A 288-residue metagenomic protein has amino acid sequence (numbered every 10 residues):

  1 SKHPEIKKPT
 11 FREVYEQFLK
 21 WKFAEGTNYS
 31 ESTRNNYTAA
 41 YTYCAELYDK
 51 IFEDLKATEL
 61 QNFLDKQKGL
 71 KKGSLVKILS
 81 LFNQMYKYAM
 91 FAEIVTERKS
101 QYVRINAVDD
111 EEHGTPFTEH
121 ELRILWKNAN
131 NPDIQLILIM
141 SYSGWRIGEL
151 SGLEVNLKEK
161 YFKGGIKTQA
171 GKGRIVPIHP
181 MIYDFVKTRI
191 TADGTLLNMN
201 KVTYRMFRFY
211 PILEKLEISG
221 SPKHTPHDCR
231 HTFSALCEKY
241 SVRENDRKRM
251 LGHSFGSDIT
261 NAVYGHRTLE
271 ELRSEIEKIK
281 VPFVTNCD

Functional and structural regions predicted by a protein language model:
S1-P9, A24-E25: N-terminal helical hairpins
F11, T33, Y37, S74 (+8 more regions): Hydrophobic (often cysteine-bearing) scaffold residues that line and stabilize catalytic clefts of nucleotide/cofactor
R12-L70, M85-M90: Basic/aromatic-enriched alpha-helical hairpins
K72, V76-I78, F91, V95-I147 (+1 more regions): Basic, Lys/Arg- and aromatic-enriched nucleic-acid-binding interface segment
H120-E121, S143, G148, G152-V186: Conserved tyrosine-mediated DNA breakage-rejoining catalytic core shared by Y-recombinases
K127, S143, V176, I190-T195 (+1 more regions): Short, basic (Lys/Arg/His-rich) helix/loop patches that form interaction surfaces in the mid-to-C-terminal regions
N156-K160, V242-V263, T285-D288: Short, polar N-cap/turn motifs at the start of nucleic acid-interacting alpha helices
G165-A170, Y183, L251-V281: Catalytic-site neighborhood detector that most strongly recognizes the C-terminal catalytic loop/helix of tyrosine
